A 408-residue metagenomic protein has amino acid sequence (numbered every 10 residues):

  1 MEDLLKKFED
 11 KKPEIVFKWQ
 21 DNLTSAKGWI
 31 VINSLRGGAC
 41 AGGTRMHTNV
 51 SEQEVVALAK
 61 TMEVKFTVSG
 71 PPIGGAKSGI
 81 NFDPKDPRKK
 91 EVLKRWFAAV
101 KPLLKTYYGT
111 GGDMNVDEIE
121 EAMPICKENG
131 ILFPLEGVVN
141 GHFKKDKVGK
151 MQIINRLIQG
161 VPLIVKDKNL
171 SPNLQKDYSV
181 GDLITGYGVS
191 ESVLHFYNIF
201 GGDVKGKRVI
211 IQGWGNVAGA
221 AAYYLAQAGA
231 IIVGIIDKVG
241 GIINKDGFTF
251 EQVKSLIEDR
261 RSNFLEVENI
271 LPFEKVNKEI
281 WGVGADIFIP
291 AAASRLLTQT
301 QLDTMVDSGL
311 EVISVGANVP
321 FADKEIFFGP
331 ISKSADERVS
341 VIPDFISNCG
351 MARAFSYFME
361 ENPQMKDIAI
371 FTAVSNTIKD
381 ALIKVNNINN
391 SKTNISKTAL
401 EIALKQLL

Functional and structural regions predicted by a protein language model:
M1-Q20: Short, Gly/Pro- and small/polar-rich lid/capping loops
L23-R36, T67-P72: N-terminal glycine-rich anion-binding loops that anchor highly charged ligand groups
I32-V64: N-terminal cap/recognition module
V50-E54, P87-E91, R95, D117-E120 (+16 more regions): Conserved active-site and cofactor/substrate-binding residues in soluble primary-metabolism enzymes
V68, P72, K77-V204: Glycine/serine-rich phosphate-binding loop and adjoining beta1-alpha1 elements at the start of nucleotide-handling
D167-G282: Glycine-rich phosphate/diphosphate-binding loop of Rossmann-like nucleotide-binding domains
G240-V341: Rossmann-like adenosine-cofactor binding region
V306-L408: Adenosine-phosphate binding glycine-rich loop
